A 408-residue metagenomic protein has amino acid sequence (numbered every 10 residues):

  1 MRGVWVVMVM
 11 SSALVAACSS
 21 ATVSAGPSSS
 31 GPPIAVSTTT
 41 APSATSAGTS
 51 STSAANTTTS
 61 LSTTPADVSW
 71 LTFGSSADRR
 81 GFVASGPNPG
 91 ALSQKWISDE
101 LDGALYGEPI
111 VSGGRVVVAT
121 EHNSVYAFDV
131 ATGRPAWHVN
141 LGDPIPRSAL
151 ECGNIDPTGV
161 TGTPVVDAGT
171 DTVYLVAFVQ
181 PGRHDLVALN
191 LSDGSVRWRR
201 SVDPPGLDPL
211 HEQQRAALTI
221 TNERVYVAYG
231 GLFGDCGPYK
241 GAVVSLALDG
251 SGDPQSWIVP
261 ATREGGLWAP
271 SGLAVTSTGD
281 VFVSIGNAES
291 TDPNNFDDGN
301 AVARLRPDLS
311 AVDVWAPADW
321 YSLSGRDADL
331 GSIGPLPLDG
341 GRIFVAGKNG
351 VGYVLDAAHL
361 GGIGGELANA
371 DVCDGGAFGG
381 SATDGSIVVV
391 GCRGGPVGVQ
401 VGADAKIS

Functional and structural regions predicted by a protein language model:
M1-M8: Bacterial N-terminal signal peptides that target proteins for export
V9-S11, P144-I145: Secretory-pathway extracellular proteins and peptide precursors enriched for disulfide-bonded cysteines
S11-S12, T63: Residue-level signal for mature regions of secreted extracellular proteins and peptides
L14-A17: C-terminal motif of bacterial Sec signal peptides marking the signal peptidase cleavage site
S19-V23, G31, P42, A55 (+1 more regions): Noncatalytic, solvent-exposed loop/strand surfaces of beta-propeller-type extracellular/periplasmic domains
P27-S53: Juxtamembrane proline-rich low-complexity "stalk" or linker regions positioned immediately after a signal peptide
